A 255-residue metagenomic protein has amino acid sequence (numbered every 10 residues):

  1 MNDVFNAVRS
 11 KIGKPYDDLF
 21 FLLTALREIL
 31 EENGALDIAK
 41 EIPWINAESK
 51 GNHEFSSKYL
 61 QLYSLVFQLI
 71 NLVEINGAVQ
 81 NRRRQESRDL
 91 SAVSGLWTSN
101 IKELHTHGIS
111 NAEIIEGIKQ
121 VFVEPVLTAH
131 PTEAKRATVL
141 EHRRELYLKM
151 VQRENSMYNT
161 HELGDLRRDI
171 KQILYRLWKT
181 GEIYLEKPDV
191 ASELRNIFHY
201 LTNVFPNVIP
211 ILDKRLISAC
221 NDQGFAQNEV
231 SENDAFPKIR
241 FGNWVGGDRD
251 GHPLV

Functional and structural regions predicted by a protein language model:
M1-V255: Often metal-dependent polyanion-binding catalytic scaffolds in large enzymes
